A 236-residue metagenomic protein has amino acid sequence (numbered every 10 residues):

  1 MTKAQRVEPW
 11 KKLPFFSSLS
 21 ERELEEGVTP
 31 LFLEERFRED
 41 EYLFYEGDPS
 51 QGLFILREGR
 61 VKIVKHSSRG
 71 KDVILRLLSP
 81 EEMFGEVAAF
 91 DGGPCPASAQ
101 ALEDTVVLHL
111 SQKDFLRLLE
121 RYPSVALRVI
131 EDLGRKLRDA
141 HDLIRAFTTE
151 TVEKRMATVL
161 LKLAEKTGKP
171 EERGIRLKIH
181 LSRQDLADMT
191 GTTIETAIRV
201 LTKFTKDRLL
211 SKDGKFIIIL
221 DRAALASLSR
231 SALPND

Functional and structural regions predicted by a protein language model:
M1-E39, F84, A88-A89: Cyclic nucleotide-binding regulatory module and flanking cytosolic helices
F15, E41-D104: Cyclic nucleotide-binding regulatory domains
S18, L53, L77, A101 (+3 more regions): Short aromatic/basic micro-patch
L24, P30, R76-R138: Cyclic-nucleotide recognition modules
F32, S50-Q51, L177: Short loop/turn microsegments at loop-to-beta-strand junctions
L102, E120-G191: Polybasic "coupling" helices that flank or enter modular domains
L163-D236: Phosphate-/nucleic-acid-contacting segments
